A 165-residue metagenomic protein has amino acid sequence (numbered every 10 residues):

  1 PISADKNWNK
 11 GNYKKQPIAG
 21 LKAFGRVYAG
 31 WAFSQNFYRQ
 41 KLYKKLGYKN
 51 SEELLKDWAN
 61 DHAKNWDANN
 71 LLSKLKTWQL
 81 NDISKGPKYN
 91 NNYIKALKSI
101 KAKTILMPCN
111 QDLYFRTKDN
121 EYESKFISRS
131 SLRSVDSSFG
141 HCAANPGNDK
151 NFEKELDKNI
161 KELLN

Functional and structural regions predicted by a protein language model:
P1-D61: Alpha/beta-hydrolase-fold enzymes
Y28, A32, L71-W78: Short alpha-helical scaffolding segments that buttress acidic/His motifs in well-ordered protein cores
D57, S73-A96: Active-site nucleophile elbow and catalytic-triad environment of alpha/beta-hydrolase enzymes
L75, P108-Q111, S134-S137: Active-site proximal loops enriched in glycine and acidic residues that flank catalytic Cys/His/Asp and coordinate
L97-K101, K125-S128: Short, conserved loop/helix-junction motifs that constitute active-site signature segments in enzyme catalytic cores
I100, L106-P108: Short beta-strand/loop motif that positions the catalytic acidic residue of the alpha/beta-hydrolase fold
L113-D119: Conserved alpha/beta-hydrolase "acid-adjacent" motif
E121-N165: Catalytic active-site module of serine/aspartate enzymes centered on a nucleophile-bearing elbow/loop
